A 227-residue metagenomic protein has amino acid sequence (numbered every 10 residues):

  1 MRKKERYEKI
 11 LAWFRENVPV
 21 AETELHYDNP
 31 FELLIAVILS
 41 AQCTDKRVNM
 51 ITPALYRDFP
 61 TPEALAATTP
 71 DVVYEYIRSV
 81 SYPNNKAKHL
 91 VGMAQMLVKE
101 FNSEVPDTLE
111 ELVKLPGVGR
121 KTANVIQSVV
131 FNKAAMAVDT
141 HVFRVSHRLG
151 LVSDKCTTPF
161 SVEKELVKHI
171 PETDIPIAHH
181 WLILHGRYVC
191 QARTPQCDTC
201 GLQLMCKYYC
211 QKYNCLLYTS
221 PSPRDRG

Functional and structural regions predicted by a protein language model:
R2-N214: Catalytic cores of DNA base-excision repair glycosylases
Y218-G227: Conserved small/polar residues in nucleotide/adenosyl-binding loops
